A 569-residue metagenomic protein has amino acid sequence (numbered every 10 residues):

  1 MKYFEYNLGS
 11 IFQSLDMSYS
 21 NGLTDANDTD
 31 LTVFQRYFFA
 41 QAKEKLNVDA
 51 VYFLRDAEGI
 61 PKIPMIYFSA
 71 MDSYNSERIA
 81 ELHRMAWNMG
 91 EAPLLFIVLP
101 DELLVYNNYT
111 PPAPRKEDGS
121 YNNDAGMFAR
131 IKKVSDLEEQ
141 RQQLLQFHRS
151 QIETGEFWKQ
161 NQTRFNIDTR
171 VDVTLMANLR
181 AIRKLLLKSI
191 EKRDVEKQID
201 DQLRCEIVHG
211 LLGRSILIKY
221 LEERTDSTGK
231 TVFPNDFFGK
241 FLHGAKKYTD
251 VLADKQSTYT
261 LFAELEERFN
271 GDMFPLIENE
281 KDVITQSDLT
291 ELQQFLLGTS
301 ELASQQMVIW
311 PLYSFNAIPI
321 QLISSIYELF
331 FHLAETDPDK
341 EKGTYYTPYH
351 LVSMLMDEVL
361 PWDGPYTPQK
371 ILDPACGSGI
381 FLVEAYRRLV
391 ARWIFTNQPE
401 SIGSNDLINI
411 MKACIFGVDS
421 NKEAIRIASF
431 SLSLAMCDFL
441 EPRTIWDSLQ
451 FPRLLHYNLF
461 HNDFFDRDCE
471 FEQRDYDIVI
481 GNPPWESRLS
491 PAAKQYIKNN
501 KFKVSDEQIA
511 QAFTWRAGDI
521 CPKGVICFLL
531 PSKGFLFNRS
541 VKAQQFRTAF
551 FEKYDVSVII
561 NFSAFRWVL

Functional and structural regions predicted by a protein language model:
M1-I218, T225, E291-S324, Q544: Short, basic/polar, glycine-containing "phosphate-handling" surface segments that engage DNA
D56-E58, R84-N88, L94-V98, V208-H209 (+10 more regions): A general structural signal for short secondary-structure junctions and capping/turn motifs
E91, E102-L104, P112-P114, N123 (+9 more regions): Signature of N6-adenine DNA methyltransferases within the class I
W158-G229, D282-A413, V418-S420, A424 (+5 more regions): Class I S-adenosyl-L-methionine
K219, R224-I277, L372, S378-A385: Extended, well-ordered alpha-helical scaffold/bundle regions in very large, multi-domain proteins
V232-L261, L265, T444-R453, N458-F460 (+2 more regions): Short, surface-exposed recognition loops and adjoining beta-strand edges that mediate ligand/DNA contacts, enriched
I394-I408, M436-H456: Short mixed-charge
A428: Conserved SAM-binding loop
